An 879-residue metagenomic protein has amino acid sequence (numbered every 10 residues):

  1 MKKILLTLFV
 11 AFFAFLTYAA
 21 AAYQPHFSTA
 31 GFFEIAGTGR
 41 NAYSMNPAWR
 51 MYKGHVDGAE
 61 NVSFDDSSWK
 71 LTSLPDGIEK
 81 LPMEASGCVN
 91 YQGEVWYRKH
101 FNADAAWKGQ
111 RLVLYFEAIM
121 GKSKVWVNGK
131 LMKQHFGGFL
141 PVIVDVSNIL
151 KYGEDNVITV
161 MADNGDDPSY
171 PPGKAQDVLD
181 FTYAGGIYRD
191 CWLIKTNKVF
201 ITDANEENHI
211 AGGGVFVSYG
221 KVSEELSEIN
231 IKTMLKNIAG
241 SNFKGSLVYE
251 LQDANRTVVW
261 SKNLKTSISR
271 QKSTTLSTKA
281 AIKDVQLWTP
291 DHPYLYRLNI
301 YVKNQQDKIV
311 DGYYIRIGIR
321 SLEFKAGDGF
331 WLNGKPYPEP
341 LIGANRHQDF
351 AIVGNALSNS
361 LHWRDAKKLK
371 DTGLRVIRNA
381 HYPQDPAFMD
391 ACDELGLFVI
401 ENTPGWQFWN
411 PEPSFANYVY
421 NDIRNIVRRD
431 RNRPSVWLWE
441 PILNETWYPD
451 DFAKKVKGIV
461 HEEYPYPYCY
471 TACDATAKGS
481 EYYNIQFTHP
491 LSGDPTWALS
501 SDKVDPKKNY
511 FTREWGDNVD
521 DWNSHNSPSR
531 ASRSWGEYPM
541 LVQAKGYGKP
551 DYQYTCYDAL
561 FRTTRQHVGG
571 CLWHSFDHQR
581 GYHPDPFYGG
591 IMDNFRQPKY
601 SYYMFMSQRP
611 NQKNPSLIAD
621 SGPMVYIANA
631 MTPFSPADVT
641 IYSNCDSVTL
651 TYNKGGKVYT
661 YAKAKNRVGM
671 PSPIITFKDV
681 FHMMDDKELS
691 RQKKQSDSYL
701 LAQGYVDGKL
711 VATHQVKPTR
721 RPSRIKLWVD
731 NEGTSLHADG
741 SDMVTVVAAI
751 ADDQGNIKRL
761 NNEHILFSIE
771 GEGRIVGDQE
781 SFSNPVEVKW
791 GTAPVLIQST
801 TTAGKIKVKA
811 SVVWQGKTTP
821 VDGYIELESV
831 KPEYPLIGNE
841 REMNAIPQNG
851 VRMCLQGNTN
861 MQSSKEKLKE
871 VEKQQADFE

Functional and structural regions predicted by a protein language model:
L16-P82, M161, G165-Y170, G186-Y188 (+9 more regions): Accessory carbohydrate-binding/adhesion or oligomerization-edge regions at the termini of glycan-active proteins
Y23-I35, Y43, H55, Q92-G212 (+5 more regions): Accessory beta-strand-rich segments of carbohydrate-active enzymes
N41-E60, E79, I119, L179 (+8 more regions): Substrate-binding clefts and catalytic carboxylate motifs of secreted carbohydrate-active enzymes
D76-N128, K133-F136, D167, K198-E207 (+5 more regions): Active-site-adjacent substrate/metal-binding segments within catalytic domains of carbohydrate-active enzymes
V146, T278-L287, I675-Q695, N784-T801: Short, hydrophobic beta-strand segments
K151-D155, K232-K325, T802, L827: Extended acidic/polar, glycine-enriched regions that form or flank non-catalytic beta-rich accessory modules
I231-L235, Y301, I641-S643, W728 (+3 more regions): Beta-strand-rich structural segments
W363-K368, V376-S601, F605, G622-A628 (+1 more regions): Substrate-binding/catalytic cleft of secreted carbohydrate-active enzymes, primarily glycoside hydrolases
